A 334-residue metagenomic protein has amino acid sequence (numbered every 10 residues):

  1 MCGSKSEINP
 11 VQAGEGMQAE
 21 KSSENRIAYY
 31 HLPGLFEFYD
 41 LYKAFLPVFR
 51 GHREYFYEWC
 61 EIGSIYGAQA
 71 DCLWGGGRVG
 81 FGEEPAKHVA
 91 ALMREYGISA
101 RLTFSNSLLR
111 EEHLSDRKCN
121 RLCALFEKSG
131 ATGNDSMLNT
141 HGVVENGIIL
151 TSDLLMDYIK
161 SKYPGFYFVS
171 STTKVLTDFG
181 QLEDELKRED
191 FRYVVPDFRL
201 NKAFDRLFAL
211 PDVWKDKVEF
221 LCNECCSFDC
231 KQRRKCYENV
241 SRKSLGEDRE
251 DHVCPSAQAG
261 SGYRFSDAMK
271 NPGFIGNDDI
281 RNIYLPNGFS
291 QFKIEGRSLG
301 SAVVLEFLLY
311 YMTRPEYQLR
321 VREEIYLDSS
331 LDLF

Functional and structural regions predicted by a protein language model:
K5-N9, E15: Intrinsically disordered, low-complexity polyampholyte segments enriched for Lys and acidic residues
G14-Q181, E185, F191-F334: Active-site pocket-lining/capping segments in soluble small-molecule metabolic enzymes
